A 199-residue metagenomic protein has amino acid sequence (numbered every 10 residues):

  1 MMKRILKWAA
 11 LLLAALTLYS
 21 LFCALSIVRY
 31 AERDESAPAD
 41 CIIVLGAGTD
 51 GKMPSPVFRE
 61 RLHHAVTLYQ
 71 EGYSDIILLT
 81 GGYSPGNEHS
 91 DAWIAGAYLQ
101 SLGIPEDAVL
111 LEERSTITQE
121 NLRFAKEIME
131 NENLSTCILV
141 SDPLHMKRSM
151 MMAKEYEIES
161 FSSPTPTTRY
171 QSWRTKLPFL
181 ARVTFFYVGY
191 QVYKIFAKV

Functional and structural regions predicted by a protein language model:
M2-D34: N-terminal type II signal-anchor transmembrane helix that functions as the membrane-insertion/stop-transfer segment
A10-A14, L68, G189: Enrichment for repetitive, rod-forming helical segments
C23-L180: A structural signal for short, hydrophobic/glycine-enriched beta-strand patches
W173-V199: A transmembrane-helix-recognition feature enriched in membrane-embedded lipid enzymes and envelope glyco-/phospholipid
